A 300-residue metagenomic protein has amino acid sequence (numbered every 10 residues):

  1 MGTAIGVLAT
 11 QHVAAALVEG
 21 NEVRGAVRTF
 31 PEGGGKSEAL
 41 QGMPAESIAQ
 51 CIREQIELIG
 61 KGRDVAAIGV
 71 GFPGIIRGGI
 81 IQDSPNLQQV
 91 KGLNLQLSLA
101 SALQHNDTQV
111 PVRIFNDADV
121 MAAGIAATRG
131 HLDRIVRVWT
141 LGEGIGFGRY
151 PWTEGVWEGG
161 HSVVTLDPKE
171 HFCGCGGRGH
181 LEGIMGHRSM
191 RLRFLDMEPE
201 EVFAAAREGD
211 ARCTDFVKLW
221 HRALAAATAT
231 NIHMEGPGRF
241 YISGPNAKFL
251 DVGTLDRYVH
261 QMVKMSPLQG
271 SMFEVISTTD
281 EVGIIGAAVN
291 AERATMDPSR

Functional and structural regions predicted by a protein language model:
T3, V13-G20, R24-T29, E38-Q41 (+4 more regions): Glycine/GP-enriched mid-protein hinge/lid loop-to-helix segment characteristic of carbohydrate kinases
A4-G74: Conserved phosphate-binding loops in N-terminal lobes of ATP-dependent enzymes of the actin/Hsp70/sugar-kinase
I5, R113-A127, V252-R300: Glycine-rich phosphate-binding/hydrolytic loop that grips phosphoryl groups
G33-A49, D64-G71, I75-I135, D251-S266: Glycine-rich phosphate-binding loop and adjoining helix at the ATP-binding site of ATP-dependent phosphoryl-transfer
E38-G62, R191-G253, S271-E281: Adenine-nucleotide phosphate-binding core of ATP-dependent small-molecule kinases
I68-G74, L141-E143, P237-A247: Glycine-rich beta-strand-to-loop/alpha-helix junction loops that act as flexible
G74-I76, L87, A118, G142 (+3 more regions): Short, flexible active-site-adjacent loop segments at beta-strand->alpha-helix junctions, enriched in small/polar
